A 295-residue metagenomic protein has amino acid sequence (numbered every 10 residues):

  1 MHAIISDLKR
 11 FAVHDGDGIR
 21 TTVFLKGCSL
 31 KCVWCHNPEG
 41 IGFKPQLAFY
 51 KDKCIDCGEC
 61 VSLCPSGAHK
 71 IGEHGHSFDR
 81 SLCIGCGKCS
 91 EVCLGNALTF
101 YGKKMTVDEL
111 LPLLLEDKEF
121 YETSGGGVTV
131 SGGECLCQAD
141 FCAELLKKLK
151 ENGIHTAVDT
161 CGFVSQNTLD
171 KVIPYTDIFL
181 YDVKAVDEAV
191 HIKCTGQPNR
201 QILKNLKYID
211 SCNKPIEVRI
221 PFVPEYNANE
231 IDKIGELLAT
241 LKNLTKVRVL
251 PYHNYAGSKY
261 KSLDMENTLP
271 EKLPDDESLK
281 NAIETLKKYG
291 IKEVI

Functional and structural regions predicted by a protein language model:
H2-D17, D210, F222-I295: Auxiliary Fe-S-binding modules of radical SAM enzymes
I4-S6, G72, D159-F163: Short gly/ser/thr-rich secondary-structure transition/capping motifs
S6-E59, H76-G85: N-terminal pre-triad scaffold of radical SAM enzymes
D15-D17, F24, I41-G42, Q46-L47 (+3 more regions): N-terminal-biased segments
C32, C54, C60, C64 (+6 more regions): Hydrophobic packing within well-folded, soluble alpha/beta domains
V33-G40, E59-F78, K88-K104: Iron-sulfur cluster-binding cysteine motifs and their immediate structural context in ferredoxin-like electron-transfer
D108-S262: Conserved AdoMet/S-adenosylmethionine-binding subsite of the radical SAM
